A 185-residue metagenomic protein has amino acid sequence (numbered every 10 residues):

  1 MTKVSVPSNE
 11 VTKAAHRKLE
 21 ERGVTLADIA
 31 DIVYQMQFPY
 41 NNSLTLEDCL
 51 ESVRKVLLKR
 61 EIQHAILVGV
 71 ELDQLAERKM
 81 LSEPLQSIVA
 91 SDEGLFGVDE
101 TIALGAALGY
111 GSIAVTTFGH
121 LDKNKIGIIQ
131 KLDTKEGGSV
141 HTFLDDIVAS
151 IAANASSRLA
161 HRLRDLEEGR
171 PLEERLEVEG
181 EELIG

Functional and structural regions predicted by a protein language model:
T2-K3, T12, H16, S87 (+3 more regions): A near-ubiquitous, low-amplitude feature marking generic local secondary-structure context
T2-T12, A114, G119: Internal, hydrophobic cores of structured domains that mediate oligomerization or house catalytic pockets within large
V4, S8, R22, N42 (+5 more regions): Intrinsic-disorder-associated interaction segments
V6-D73: N-terminal interaction modules that seed assembly of large macromolecular complexes
D31-Q35, V68, I102-I113, D146-N154: Short, hydrophobic/amphipathic alpha-helical patches that form generic packing surfaces within helical domains
M36, Y40, L50, V70 (+5 more regions): Short, surface-exposed, charged/polar-biased interaction segments
D48-K123: Long, charge-patterned amphipathic interaction tracts in eukaryotic proteins
F118-G185: Glycine-rich, aromatic-bearing surface loops/beta-hairpins
